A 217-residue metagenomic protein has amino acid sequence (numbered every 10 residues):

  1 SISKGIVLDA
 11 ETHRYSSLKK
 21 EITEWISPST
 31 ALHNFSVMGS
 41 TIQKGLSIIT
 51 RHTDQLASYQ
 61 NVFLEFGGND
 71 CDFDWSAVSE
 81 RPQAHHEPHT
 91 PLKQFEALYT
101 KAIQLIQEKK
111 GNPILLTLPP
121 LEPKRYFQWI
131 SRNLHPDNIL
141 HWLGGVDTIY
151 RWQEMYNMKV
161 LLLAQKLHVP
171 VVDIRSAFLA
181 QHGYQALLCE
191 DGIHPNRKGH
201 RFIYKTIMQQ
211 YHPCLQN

Functional and structural regions predicted by a protein language model:
S1-S36, T50-S58: Serine-esterase "nucleophile elbow" of acetyl-processing enzymes
S3, T41, T117: Ser/Thr-centric signal marking residues that sit in or immediately flank functional binding/regulatory motifs
G5-H13, S36-S40, S79-E87, G192: Acidic/histidine-rich helix-loop elements that form or flank divalent-metal/phosphate-binding sites at the catalytic
T12-S16, G39, Q43, K93 (+1 more regions): Conserved phosphate-coordination/catalytic loops
S47-Q216: Alpha-helical cap/lid subdomain in secreted, periplasmic, or secretory-pathway luminal O-acyl-processing enzymes
